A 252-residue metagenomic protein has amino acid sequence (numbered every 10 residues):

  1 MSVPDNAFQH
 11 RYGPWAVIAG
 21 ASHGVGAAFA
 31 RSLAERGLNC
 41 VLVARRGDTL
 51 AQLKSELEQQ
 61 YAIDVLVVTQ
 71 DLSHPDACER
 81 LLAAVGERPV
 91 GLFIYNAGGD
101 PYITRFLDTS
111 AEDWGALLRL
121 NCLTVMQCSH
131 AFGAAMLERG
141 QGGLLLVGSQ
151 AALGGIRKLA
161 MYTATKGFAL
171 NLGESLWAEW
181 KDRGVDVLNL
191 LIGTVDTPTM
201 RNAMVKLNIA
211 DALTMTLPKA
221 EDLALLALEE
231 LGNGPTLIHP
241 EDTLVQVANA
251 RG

Functional and structural regions predicted by a protein language model:
W15, S22-G24: Conserved glycine-rich cofactor-binding loop
R36-Q52: Conserved glycine-rich Rossmann-like NAD(P)H-binding loop of the short-chain dehydrogenase/reductase
T104-F106, D113-G115: Substrate-binding pocket helix/loop in short-chain dehydrogenase/reductase
S129, T165: Active-site helix of classical SDR
S149: Residue(s) in the substrate-gating loop at a strand-loop-helix junction that position the organic substrate next
G154, S175-D186: Active-site-adjacent segment of SDR/Rossmann-fold oxidoreductases
N189, V205-A248: C-terminal helical subdomain
